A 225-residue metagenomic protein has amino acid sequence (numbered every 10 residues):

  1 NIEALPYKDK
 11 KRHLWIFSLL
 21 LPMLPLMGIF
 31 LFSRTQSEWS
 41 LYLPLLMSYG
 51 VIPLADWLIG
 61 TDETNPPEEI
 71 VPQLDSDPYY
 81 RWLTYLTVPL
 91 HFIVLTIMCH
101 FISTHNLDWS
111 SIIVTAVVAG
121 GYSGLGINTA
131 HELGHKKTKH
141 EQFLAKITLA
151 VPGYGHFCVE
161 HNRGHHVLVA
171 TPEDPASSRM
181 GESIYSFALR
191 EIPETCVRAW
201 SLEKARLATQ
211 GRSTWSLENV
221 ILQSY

Functional and structural regions predicted by a protein language model:
N1-I2, P22-P25, D62, P66-P67: Membrane-proximal N-terminal segments immediately preceding the first transmembrane helix
N1-K11: Short, Lys/Arg-rich, polar N-terminal cytosolic tail immediately upstream of the first transmembrane signal-anchor
D9-W57, P78-S103, S110-S123, S216-Y225: Alpha-helical bilayer-embedded segments of polytopic membrane proteins, i.e., transmembrane/intramembrane helices
G50-T61, V118-H135, G155-C158, E191-A199: Transmembrane alpha-helical segments that form the membrane-embedded catalytic/substrate-channel core of multi-pass
I59-I70, E132-K139, R163-V167: A cytosolic-side transmembrane-helix exit/cap motif
P67-T87, K146: Juxtamembrane helix-capping/reentrant segments at transmembrane boundaries
T104-V114, V118, Y122-G153: Membrane-interface helix-loop-helix junctions at boundaries between adjacent transmembrane segments
K139-G211: Membrane-proximal soluble regions of multi-pass membrane proteins
